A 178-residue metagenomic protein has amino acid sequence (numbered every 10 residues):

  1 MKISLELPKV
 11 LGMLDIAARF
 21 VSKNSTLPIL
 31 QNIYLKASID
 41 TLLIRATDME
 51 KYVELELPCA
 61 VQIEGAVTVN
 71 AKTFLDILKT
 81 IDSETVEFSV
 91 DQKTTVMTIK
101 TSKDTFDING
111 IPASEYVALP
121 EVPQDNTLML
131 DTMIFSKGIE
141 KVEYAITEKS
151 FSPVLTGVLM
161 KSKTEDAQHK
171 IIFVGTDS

Functional and structural regions predicted by a protein language model:
M1-S178: Structural preference for solvent-exposed beta-strand-turn elements and adjacent flexible terminal/loop segments within
